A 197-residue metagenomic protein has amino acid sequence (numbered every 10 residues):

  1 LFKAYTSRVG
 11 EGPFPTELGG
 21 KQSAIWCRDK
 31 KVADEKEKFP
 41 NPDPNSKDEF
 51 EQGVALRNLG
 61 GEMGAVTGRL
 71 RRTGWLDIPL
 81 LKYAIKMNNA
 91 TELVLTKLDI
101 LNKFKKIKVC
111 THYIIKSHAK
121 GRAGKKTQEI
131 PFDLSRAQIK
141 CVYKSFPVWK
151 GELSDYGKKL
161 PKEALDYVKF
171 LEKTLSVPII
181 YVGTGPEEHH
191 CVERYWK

Functional and structural regions predicted by a protein language model:
L1-K197: Non-transmembrane, aqueous-exposed alpha-helical and coiled segments at domain scale
